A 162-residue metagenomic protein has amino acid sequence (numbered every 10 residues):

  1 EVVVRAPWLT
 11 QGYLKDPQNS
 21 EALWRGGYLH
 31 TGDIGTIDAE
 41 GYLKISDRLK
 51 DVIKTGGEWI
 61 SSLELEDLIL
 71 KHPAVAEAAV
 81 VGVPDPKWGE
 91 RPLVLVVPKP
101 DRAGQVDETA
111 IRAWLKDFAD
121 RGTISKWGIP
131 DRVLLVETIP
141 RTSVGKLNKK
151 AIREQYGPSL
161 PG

Functional and structural regions predicted by a protein language model:
V2: Glycine-rich active-site loop/lid that clamps phosphate-bearing ligands
R5-A6, L135: A secondary-structure boundary/capping signal
A6, Q11-G12, N19, I34-I124 (+2 more regions): AMP-binding/adenylate-forming catalytic core of the ANL superfamily
G27: FAD-site-proximal beta/loop scaffold in flavoenzymes
D120-K146: AMP-binding/adenylate-forming catalytic domain of the ANL superfamily
Q155-G162: Acidic/polar alpha-helix N-cap and adjacent early helical turns within long charge-rich amphipathic helices/linkers
